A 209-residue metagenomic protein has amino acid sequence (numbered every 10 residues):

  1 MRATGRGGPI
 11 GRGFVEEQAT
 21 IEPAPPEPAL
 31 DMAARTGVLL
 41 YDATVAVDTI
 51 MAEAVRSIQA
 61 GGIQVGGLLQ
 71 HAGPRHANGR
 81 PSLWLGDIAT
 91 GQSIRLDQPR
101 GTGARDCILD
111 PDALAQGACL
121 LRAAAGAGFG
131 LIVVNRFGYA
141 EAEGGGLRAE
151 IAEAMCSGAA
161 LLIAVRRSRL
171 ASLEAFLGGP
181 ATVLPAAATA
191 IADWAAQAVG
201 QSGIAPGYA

Functional and structural regions predicted by a protein language model:
M1-P23: N-terminal amphipathic/basic-hydrophobic helices that include classical n-h-c signal peptides and signal-anchor
E17, I21-Q59: Glycine-rich P-loop/Walker A and Walker A-like loops and their local beta1-loop-alpha1 context in P-loop NTPases
R35, G128, L173-E174: N-terminal targeting/trafficking signals and adjacent low-complexity tails
A46, A140-E143: Short, solvent-exposed loop/turn segments at secondary-structure junctions
D48, A52-G101: N-terminal phosphate/diphosphate-binding loop that engages ATP/GTP or pyrophosphate donors across diverse enzyme folds
G86-A127: Helix-adjacent hinge/juxtasegments
G128-Y139: Conserved P-loop NTPase "ATPase switch" module shared by AAA+ and STAND
E143-G144, E150-G203: Replace "adjacent to P-loop NTPase cores in ATP/GTP-dependent enzymes" with "adjacent to NTP-binding cores
